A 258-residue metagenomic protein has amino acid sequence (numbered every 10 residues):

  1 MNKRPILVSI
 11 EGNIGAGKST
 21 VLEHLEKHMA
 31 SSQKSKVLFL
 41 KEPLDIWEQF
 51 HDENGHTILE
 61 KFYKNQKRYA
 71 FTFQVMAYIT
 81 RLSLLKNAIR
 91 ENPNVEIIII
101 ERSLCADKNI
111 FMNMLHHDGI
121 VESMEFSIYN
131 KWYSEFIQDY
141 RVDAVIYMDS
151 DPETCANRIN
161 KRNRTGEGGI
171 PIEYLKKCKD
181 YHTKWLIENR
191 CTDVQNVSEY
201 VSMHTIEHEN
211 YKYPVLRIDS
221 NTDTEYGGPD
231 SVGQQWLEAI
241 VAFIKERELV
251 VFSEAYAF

Functional and structural regions predicted by a protein language model:
I10: Hydrophobic anchor at the beta1->P-loop junction of P-loop NTPases
N13: P-loop (Walker A) phosphate-binding loop of NTP-binding proteins
K18: Conserved lysine of the Walker
V21-L22: Post-Walker A alpha-helix
K27-Q74, I110: Conserved substrate/cofactor phosphate-moiety recognition/catalytic segment in nucleotide-dependent phosphotransferases
H51-I97, H116-V121: Conserved nucleotide-sensing/catalytic segment adjacent to the nucleotide-binding pocket in NTP-handling enzymes
K108-K184: A glycine- and Lys/Arg-enriched "phosphate-lid" helix/loop adjacent to the NTP-binding pocket of small-molecule kinases
A156-F258: NTP-dependent small-molecule kinase module
